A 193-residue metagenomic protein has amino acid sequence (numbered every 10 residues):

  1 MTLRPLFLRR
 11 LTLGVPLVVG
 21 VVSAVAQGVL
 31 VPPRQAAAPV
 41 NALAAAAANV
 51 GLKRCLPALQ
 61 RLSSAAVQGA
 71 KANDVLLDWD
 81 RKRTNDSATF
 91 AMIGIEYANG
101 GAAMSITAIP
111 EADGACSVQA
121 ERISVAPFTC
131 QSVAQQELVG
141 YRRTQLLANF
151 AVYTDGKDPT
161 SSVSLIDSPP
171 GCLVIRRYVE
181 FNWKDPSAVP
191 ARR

Functional and structural regions predicted by a protein language model:
M1-L8: N-terminal secretory signal peptides that target proteins for export/translocation
T12-G20: Bacterial N-terminal signal peptides
A24-G28: Boundary at the C-terminal end of the N-terminal hydrophobic targeting segment
V29-A112, Y178-W183: N-terminal secretory signal peptides
L52-L59, V118-A120, C130, P170-R177: Short, structured motif recognition centered on aromatic/hydrophobic residues
N99-A151: Long, charged/polar, surface-exposed segments that mediate recognition or autoinhibition
S162-P169: Short, exposed beta-strand-loop hairpins at the edges of beta-sheets in extracellular/periplasmic proteins
L173-R193: Short, low-complexity, Pro/Ser/Thr/Gly-rich segments in the mature regions of secreted, periplasmic
